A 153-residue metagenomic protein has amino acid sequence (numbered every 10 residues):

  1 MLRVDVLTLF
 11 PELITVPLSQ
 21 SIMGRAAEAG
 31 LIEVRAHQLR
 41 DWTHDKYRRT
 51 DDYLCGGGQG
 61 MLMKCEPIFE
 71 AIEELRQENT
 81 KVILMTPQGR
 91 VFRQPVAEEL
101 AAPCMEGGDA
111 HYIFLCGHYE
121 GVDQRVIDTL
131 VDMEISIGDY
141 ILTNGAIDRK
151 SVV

Functional and structural regions predicted by a protein language model:
M1-L75: N-terminal nucleotide/polyanion-binding subdomain common to many enzyme families
D5-L7, R35-H37, K81-I83, Y112-I113 (+1 more regions): Hydrophobic/aromatic beta-strand patches that form the interior of the parallel beta-sheet core in alpha/beta enzyme
K64-H118: S-adenosyl-L-methionine/SAH cofactor-binding core of RNA-modifying enzymes
C116, I135-G145: Short beta->alpha connector loops at strand-helix junctions that form conserved, small/polar/Pro-enriched
E120-I127: Short, glycine/polar-rich helix-capping loops at beta-to-alpha or helix-loop-helix junctions that flank or form
Q124, G145-A146: Nuclease catalytic cores that cleave nucleic-acid phosphodiester bonds, predominantly acidic two-metal-ion
K150-V153: Conserved small/polar residues in nucleotide/adenosyl-binding loops
